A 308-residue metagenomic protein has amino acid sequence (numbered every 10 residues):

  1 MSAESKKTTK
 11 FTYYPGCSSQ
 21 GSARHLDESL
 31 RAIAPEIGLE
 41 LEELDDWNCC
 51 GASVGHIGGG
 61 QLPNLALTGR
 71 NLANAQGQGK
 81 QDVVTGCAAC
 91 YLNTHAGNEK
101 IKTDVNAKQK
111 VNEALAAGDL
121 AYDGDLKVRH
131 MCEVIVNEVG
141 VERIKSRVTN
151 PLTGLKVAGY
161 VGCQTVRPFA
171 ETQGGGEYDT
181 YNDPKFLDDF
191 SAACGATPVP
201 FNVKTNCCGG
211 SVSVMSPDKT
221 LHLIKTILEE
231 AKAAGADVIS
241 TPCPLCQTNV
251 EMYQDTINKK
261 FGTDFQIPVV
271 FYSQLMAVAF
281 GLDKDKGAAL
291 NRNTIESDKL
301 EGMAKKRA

Functional and structural regions predicted by a protein language model:
M1-A308: Iron-sulfur cluster-binding electron-transfer modules in prokaryotic oxidoreductases
